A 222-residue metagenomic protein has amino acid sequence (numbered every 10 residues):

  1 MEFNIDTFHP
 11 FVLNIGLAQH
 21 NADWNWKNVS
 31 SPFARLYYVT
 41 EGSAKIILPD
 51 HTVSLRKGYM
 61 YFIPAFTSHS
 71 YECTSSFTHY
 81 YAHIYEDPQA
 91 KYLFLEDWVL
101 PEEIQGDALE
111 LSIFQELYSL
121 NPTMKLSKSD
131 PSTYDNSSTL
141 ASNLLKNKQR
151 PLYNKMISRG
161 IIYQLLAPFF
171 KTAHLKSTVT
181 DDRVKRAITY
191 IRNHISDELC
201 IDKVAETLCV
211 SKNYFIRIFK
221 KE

Functional and structural regions predicted by a protein language model:
M1-Y59, F66-S68, C73-S76, K91 (+3 more regions): Generic protein-terminus/edge-of-domain signal
E72-C73, L93, S177-D181, E198-L199: Non-catalytic, surface-exposed connector residues within folded enzymatic/regulatory domains
F77-H79, H194: Structural motif
D87-Q89: Short coil/turn motifs at secondary-structure junctions
G106-D182: An amphipathic alpha-helical interaction segment
P168-F169, T189-E222: Basic/polar phosphate-binding segments, predominantly the helix-turn-helix DNA-binding elements of transcriptional
D182-Y190: Pre-recognition alpha-helix immediately N-terminal to the DNA-recognition helix within helix-turn-helix or winged-helix
